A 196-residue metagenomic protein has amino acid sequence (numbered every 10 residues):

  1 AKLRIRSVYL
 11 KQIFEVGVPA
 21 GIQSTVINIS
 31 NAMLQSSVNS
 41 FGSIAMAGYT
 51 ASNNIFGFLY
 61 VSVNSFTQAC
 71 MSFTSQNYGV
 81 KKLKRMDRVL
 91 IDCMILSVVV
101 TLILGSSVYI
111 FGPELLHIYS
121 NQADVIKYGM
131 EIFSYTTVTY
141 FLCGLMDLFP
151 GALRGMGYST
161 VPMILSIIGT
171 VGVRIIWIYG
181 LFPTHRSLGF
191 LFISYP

Functional and structural regions predicted by a protein language model:
A1-V18, T74-T139, L181-P196: Short alpha-helical transmembrane segments in multi-pass integral membrane proteins
K2-M33, S37-V38, F58-S62, F66 (+3 more regions): Hydrophobic faces of transmembrane alpha-helices in multi-pass small-molecule transporters and flippases across diverse
Y9-V16, V38-G57, D124-M130, Y158 (+1 more regions): Interfacial/gating helices of multi-pass transporter permease domains
A20, S24, A32, S36 (+4 more regions): Transmembrane alpha-helix boundary and packing residues in multipass membrane permease domains and related
T25-N54, F58, Q76, E114-A123 (+1 more regions): Helix-terminus/linker motif at the lipid-water interface of multi-pass membrane proteins
N28, Y109-I110, I118, F141 (+2 more regions): Conserved catalytic core of Hanks-type protein kinase domains
G48-G112, C143-L165, W177: Small-residue-rich hydrophobic transmembrane alpha-helices
G172-F182: Transmembrane alpha-helical segments of integral membrane proteins
